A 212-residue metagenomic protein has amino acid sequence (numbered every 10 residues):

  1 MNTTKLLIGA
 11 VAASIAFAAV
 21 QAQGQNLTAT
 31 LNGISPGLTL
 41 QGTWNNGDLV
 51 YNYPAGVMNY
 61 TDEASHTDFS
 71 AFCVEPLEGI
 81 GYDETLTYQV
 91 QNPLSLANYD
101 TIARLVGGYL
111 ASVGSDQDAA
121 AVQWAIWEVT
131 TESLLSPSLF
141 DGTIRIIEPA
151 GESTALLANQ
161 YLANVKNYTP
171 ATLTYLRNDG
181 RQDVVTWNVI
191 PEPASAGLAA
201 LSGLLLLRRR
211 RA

Functional and structural regions predicted by a protein language model:
M1-Q25, Q182-L204: Short, threonine-centered small-residue motifs that mark membrane-proximal processing/anchoring sites and TM-junction
Q25-N188: Short, surface-exposed polybasic-aromatic patches that bind anionic ligands, especially phosphate groups
E128, G203-L206: Short alpha-helical scaffold segments that flank and stabilize functional sites
L206-A212: C-terminal membrane-anchoring or membrane-association module
